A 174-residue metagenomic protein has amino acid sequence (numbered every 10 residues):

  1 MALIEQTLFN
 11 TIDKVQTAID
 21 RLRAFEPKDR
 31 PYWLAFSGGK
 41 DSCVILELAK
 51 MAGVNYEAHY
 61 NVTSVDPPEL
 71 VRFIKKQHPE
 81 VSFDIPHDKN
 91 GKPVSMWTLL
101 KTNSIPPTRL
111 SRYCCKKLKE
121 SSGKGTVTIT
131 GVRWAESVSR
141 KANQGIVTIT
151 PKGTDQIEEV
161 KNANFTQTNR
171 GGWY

Functional and structural regions predicted by a protein language model:
M1-Y174: Nucleotide-activated chemistry modules centered on ATP-dependent adenylation/adenylyltransferase
